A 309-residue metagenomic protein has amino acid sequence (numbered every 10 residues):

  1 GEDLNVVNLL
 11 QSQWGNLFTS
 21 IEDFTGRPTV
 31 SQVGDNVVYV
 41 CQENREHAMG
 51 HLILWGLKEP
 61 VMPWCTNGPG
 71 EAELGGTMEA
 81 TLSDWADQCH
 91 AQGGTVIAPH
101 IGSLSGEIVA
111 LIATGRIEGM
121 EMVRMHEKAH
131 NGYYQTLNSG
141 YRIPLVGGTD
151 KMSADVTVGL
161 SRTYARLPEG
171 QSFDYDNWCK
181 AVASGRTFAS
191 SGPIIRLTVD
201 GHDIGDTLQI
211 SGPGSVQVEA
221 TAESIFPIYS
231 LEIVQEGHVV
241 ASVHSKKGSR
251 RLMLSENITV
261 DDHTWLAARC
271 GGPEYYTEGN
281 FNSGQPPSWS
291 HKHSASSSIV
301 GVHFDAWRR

Functional and structural regions predicted by a protein language model:
G1-Q92, A98-P99, E107, A113-G115 (+5 more regions): A metal-dependent hydrolase metal-coordination microenvironment
H47-M62, A98, G102-R309: Charged catalytic cores and adjacent phosphate/nucleic-acid-binding surfaces used for phosphate/nucleic-acid chemistry
